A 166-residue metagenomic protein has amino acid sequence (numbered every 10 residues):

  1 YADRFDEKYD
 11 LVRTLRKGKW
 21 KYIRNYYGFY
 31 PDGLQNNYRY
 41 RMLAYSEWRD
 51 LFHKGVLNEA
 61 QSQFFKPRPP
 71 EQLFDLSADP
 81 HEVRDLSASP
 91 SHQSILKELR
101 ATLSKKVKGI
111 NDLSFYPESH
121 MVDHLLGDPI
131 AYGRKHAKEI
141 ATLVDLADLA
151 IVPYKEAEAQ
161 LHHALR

Functional and structural regions predicted by a protein language model:
Y1: Extracellular glycoside hydrolase catalytic/binding regions
R4-A88, S94-I95, P117, D123-L126: C-terminal, low-complexity/hydrophilic appendages and adjacent surface loops of extracellular/periplasmic anionic
G55-E71, A78, L86-R166: Long, internal low-complexity/basic segments
